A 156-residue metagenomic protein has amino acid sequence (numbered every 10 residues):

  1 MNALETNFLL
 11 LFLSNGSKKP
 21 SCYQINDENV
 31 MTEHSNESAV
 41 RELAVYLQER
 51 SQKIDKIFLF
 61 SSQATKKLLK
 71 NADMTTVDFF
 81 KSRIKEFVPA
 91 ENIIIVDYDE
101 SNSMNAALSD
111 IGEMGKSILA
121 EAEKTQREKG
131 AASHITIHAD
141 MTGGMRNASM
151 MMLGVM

Functional and structural regions predicted by a protein language model:
M1-T136, M150-M156: Long, low-complexity, Lys/Arg-enriched
I137-G143: Short glycine-rich or small-residue beta-strand-to-loop segments that form or flank ligand, phosphate, metal/Fe-S
G143-S149: Internal, well-ordered interaction modules that form the hydrophobic cores of assembly/scaffold domains in eukaryotic
